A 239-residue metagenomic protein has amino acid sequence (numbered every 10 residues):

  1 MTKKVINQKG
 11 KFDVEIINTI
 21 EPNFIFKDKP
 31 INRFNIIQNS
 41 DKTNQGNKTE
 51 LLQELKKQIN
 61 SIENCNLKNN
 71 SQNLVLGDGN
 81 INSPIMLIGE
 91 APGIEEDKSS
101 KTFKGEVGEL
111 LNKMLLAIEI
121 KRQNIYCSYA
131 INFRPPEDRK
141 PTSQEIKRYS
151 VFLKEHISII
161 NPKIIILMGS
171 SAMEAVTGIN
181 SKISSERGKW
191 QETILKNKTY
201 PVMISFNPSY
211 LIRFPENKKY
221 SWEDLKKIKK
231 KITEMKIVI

Functional and structural regions predicted by a protein language model:
T2-N7: Short, small/acidic-rich helices and loops at N termini and domain boundaries of DNA replication/processing enzymes
F12, N18, F24-I239: A polyanion-binding, active-site-adjacent surface
